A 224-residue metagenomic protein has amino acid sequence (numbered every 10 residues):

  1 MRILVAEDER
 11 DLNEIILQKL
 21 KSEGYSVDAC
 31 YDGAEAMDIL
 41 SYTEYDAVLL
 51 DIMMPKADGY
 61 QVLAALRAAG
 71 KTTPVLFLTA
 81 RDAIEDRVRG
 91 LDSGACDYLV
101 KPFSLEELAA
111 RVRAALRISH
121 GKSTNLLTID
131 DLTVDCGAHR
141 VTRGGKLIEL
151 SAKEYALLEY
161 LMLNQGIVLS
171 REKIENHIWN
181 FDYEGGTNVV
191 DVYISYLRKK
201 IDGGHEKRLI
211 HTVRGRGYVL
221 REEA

Functional and structural regions predicted by a protein language model:
M1-K122: N-terminal/domain-start alpha-helical segments
R2, S26, P74, L126 (+3 more regions): Residues at or immediately flanking beta-strands
E9, N13, Y42, R81-A83 (+9 more regions): A short, glycine- and basic residue-enriched loop/turn that sits immediately adjacent to a domain's principal
E35, G215-V219: Glycine-rich nucleotide-binding loop
K71, S123, D130, E206 (+1 more regions): Residue-level signal for beta-strand positions within conserved beta-sheet cores that form or flank
A95, A138-R140, G145-L209, R214-R216: Positively charged, aromatic-enriched patches within helix-turn-helix-type DNA-binding elements, predominantly
H120-A138: CheY-like receiver
E222-A224: Intrinsically disordered, low-complexity protein-interaction/activation regions
